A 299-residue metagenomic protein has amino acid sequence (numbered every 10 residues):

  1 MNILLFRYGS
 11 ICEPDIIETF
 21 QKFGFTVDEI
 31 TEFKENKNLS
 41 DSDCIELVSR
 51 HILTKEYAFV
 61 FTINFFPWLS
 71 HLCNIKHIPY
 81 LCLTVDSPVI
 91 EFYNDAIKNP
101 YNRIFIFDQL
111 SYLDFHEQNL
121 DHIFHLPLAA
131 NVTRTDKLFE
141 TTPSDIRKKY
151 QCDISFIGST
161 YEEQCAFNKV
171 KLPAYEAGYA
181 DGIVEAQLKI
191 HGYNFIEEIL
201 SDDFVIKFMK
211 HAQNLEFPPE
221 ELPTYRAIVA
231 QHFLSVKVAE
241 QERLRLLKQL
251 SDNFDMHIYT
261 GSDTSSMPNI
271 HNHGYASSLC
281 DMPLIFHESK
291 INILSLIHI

Functional and structural regions predicted by a protein language model:
M1-H77, A212, A227-F233, A239 (+1 more regions): N-terminal pre-catalytic "stem/leader" segment of glycosyltransferase-like enzymes
G9-I11, N64-W68, S87-V89, F107-Y112 (+1 more regions): Short, polar loop motifs at secondary-structure junctions
E32, P223, V238, E242-Y275: Catalytic donor nucleotide-activated moiety binding site of glycosyltransferases and closely related
E56, P100, H287-E288: Alpha-helix C-terminal capping/helix-to-coil transition sites in glycosyltransferase folds
H77-N214: Catalytic core of nucleotide-activated saccharide and alditol-phosphate transferases
L279-S289: Short acidic alpha-helix that forms the nucleotide-activated donor recognition element in Leloir-type transferases
I297-I299: Conserved small/polar residues in nucleotide/adenosyl-binding loops
